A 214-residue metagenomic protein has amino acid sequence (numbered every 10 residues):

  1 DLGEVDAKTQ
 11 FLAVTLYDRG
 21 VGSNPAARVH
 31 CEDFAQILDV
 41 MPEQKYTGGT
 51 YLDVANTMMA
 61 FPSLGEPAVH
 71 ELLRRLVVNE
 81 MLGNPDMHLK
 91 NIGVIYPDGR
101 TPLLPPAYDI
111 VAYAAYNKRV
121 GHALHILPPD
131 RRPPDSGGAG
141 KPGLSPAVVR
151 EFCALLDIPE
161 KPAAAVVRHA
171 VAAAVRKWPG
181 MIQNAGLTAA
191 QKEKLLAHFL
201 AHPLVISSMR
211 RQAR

Functional and structural regions predicted by a protein language model:
D1-L89, G93-R214: Anionic ligand-binding catalytic core segments
